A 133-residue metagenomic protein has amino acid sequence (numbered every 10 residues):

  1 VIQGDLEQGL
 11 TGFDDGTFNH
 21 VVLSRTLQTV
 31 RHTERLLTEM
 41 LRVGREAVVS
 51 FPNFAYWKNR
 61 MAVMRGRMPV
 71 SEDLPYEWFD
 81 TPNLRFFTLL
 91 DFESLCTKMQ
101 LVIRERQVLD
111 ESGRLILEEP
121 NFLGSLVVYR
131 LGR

Functional and structural regions predicted by a protein language model:
V1, V21, E46-V48: Short, well-ordered beta-strand core segments
V1-F13: Conserved SAM-binding strand-loop segment of SAM-dependent methyltransferases
E7-Q8, L27-H32, L109-G113: Short beta->alpha connector loops
G9-T11, S24, D80, I116: Conserved short-loop catalytic and cofactor-binding motifs
G16-T17, V43: Alpha-helix C-terminal capping/helix-to-coil transition sites in glycosyltransferase folds
N19-T33, F51: A short SAM/SAH-binding and catalytic strip from SAM-dependent methyltransferases
E34-E39, E46-R133: S-adenosyl-L-methionine-dependent methyltransferase catalytic module, highlighting the catalytic core
